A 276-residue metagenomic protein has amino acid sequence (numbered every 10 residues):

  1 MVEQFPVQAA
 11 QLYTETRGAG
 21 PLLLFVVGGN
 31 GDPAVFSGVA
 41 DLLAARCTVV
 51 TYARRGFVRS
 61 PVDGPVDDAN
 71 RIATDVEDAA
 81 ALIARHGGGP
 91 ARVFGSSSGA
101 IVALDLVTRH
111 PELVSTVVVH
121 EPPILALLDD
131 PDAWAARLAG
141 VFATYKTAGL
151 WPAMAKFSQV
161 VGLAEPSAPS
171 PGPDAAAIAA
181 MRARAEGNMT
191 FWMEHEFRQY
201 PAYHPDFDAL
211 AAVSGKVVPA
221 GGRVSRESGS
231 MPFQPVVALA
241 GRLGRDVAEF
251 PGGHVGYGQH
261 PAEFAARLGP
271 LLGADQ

Functional and structural regions predicted by a protein language model:
P6-P65: Conserved HGGG/HGGXW glycine-rich cap/lid loop of the alpha/beta-hydrolase fold
G18-G20, A45, G87-G89, S214-G215: Active-site acidic short loop of glycosyltransferases
A53-F57, P123, P251-G253: Short beta-to-alpha linker loops that shape the active-site pocket of alpha/beta-hydrolase fold enzymes
G56-R92, L239: Active-site loop/oxyanion-hole signature of alpha/beta-hydrolase fold enzymes
G89-D129: Conserved hydrolase catalytic core segment
D132, R137-G140, T144-A238, R242-D246: Alpha/beta-hydrolase
Q234, G241-Q276: Catalytic active-site module of serine/aspartate enzymes centered on a nucleophile-bearing elbow/loop
